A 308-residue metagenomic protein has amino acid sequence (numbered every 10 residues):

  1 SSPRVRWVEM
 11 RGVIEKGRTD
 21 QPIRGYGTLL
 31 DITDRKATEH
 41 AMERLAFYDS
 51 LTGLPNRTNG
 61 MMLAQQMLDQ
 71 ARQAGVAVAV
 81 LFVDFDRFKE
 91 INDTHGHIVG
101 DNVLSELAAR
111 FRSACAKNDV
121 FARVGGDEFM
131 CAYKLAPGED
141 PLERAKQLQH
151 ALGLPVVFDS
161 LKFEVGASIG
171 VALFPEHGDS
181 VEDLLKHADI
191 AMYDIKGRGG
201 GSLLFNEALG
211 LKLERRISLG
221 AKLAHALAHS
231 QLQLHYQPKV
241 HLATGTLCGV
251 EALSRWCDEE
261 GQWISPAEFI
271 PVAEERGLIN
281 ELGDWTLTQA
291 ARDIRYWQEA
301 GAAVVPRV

Functional and structural regions predicted by a protein language model:
S1-G12, Q21-I23, T246: Per-ARNT-Sim (PAS) sensory domains and their PAS-associated C-terminal
M10-G12, G27-L29, G166: Sensory-domain boundary capping and coupling elements
G17, A132-P141, D159-K162, A167-L184 (+3 more regions): Catalytic strand-loop-helix junctions within cyclic-nucleotide turnover domains
R18, I32-R35, F88, S202: Sensory-module boundary signal marking interfaces of small helical input modules and downstream signaling cores
Q21-D31: PAS-family sensory domains
K36, E43-F47, G53-A79, D86-A116 (+6 more regions): Conserved long alpha-helical elements within nucleotide-processing catalytic cores of c-di-GMP signaling and class III
F121, Q147, A151, V157 (+8 more regions): Cyclic nucleotide signaling catalytic output domains
R215-V272, Y296-V304, V308: Active-site core of bacterial EAL-family cyclic-dinucleotide phosphodiesterase domains
